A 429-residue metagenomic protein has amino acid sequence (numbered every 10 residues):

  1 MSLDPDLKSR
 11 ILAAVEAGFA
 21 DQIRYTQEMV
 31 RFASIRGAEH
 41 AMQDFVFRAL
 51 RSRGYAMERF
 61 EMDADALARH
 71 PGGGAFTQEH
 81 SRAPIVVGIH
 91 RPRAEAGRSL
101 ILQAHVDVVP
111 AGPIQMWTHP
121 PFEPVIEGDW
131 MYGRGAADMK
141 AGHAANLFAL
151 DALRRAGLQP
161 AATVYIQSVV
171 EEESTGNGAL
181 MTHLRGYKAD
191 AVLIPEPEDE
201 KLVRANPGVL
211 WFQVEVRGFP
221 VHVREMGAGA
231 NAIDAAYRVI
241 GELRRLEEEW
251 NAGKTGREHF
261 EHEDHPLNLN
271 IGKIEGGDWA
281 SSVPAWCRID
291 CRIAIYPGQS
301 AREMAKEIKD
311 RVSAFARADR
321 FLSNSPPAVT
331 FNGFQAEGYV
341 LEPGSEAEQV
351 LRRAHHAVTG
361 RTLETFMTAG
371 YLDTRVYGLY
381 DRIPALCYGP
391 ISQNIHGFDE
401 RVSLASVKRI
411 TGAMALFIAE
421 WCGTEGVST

Functional and structural regions predicted by a protein language model:
M1-R10, H80, R204, Q213-T429: Metal-dependent amide/peptide-bond hydrolase catalytic core, centered on the "pita-bread" metallohydrolase fold
S2-M131, R155, P160: Acidic/His- and Gly-rich active-site-bordering loop/insert found across diverse amide/peptide-bond hydrolases
I35, D107, V169-E171, I391: Active-site beta-loop-alpha junctions enriched in small/polar residues
E58, L100-L102, A191-L193, P384-Y388: Hydrophobic/aromatic beta-strand patches that form the interior of the parallel beta-sheet core in alpha/beta enzyme
P71-Q78, E200-K201, R257-H259: Short, P/G- and charge-enriched loop/turn segments at secondary-structure junctions
A111-I126, R204-E215, R353-A354, L386: Acidic-glycine-rich active-site phosphate/pyrophosphate-binding loop
M131, A136-E247, H265, D399-G412 (+1 more regions): Fold-level recognition of mixed alpha/beta catalytic cores in primary-metabolism enzymes, strongest
